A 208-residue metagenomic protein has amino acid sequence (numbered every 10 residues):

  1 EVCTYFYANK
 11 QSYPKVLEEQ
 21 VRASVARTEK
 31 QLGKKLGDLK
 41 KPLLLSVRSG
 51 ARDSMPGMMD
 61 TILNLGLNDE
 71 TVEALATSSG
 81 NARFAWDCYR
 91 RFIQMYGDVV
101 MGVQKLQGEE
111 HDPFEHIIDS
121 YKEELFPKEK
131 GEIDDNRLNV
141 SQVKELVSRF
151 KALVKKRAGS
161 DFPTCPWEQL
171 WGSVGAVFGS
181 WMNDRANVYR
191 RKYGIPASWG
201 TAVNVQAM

Functional and structural regions predicted by a protein language model:
E1-M208: Nucleotide/phosphate-binding sheet-loop regions of phosphoryl- and nucleotidyl-transfer enzymes
